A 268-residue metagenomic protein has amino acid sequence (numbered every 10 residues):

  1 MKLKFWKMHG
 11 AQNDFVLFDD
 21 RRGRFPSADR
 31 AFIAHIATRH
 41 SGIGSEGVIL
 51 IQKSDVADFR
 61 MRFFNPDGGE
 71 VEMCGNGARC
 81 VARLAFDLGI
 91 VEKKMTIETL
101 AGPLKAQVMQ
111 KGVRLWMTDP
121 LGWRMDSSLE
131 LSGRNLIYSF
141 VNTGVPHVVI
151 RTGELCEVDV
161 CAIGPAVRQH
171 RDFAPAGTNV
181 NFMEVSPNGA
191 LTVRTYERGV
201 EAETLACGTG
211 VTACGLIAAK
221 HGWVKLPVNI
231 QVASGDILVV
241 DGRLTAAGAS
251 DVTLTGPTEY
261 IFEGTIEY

Functional and structural regions predicted by a protein language model:
M1-Q110, V149-Y268: A glycine-rich beta-to-alpha transition motif near the start of alpha/beta enzyme domains, typified by
D119-Y138, P165: Active-site glycine-rich loop that binds ribose-phosphate moieties when present
E130-D159: Internal active-site segments that recognize and position negatively charged phosphoryl groups and nucleotide moieties
